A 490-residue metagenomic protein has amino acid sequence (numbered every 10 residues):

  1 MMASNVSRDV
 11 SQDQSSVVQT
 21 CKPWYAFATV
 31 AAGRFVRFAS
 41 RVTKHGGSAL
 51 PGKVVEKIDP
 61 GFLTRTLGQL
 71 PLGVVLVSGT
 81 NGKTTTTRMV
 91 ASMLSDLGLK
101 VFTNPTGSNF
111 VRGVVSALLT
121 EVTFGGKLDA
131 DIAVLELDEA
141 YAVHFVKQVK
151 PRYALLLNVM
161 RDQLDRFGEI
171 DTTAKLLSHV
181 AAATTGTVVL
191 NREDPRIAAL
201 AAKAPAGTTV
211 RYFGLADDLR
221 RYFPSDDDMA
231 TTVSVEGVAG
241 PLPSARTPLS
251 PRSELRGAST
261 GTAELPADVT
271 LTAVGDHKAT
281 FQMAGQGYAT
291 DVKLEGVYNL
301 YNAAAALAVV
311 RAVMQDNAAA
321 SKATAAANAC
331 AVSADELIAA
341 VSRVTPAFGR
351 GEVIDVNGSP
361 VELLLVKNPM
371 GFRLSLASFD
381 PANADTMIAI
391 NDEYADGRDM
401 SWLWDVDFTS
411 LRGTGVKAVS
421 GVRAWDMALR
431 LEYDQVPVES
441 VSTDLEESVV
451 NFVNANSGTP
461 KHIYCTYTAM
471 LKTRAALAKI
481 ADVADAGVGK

Functional and structural regions predicted by a protein language model:
M1-S48, A182, T208-T209, L255-A258 (+2 more regions): ATP-dependent carboxylate-amine ligase
R8-D9, D13-T209, A239, L249-L255 (+1 more regions): Phosphate-binding loop of NTP-binding sites
V74, V101-T103, T209-Y212, D268 (+2 more regions): Conserved beta-strand scaffold positions in the cores of enzyme catalytic domains, especially in NTP/NDP-utilizing
T87-S92, L307, A428, R474: A generic structural signal for short, well-ordered alpha-helical segments in conserved domains
V90, L94, V114-L118, A303-V313 (+1 more regions): Buried hydrophobic packing segments
T123-G125, T231-P243, T260-T262, P437-S440 (+1 more regions): A polyampholytic, Gly/Pro-enriched intrinsically disordered region
E139-Y141, R192-R196, L215, V422-W425 (+1 more regions): Short, polar loop motifs at secondary-structure junctions
L156-V356: Acidic, Mg2+-coordinating active-site environments of NTP-dependent enzymes
